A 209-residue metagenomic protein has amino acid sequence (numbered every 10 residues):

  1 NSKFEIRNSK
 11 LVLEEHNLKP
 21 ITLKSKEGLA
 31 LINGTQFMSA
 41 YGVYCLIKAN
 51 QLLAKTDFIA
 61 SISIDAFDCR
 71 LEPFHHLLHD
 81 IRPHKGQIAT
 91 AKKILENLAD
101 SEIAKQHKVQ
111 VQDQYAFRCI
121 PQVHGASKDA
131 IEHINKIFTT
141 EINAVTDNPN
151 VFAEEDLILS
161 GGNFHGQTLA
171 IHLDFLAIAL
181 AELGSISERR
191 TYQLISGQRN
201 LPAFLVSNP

Functional and structural regions predicted by a protein language model:
N1, E5-L95: Mobile "lid/hinge" segments at catalytic clefts and subdomain interfaces of large enzymes
L13-E15, G28, G34-T35, V123-H124 (+3 more regions): Short secondary-structure boundary micro-motifs
E14-L23, A153-S160, R199-S207: Glycine/charged-rich beta-loop-alpha catalytic/anionic-binding loops adjacent to active sites
I21-G28, D57-I64, S101-Q106, E141-V145 (+1 more regions): Short, functional N-terminal and low-complexity linear motifs
G28-G34, D147-E155, L194-N200: Active-site-adjacent bridging/hinge elements
C45, A49-L52, I120-V123, S127 (+1 more regions): Charged, low-complexity, helix-prone segments enriched in Lys/Glu/Asp/Gln
I64-S185: Accessory "access/gating" subregions that flank catalytic or transport cores
Q167-P209: C-terminal catalytic subdomain
